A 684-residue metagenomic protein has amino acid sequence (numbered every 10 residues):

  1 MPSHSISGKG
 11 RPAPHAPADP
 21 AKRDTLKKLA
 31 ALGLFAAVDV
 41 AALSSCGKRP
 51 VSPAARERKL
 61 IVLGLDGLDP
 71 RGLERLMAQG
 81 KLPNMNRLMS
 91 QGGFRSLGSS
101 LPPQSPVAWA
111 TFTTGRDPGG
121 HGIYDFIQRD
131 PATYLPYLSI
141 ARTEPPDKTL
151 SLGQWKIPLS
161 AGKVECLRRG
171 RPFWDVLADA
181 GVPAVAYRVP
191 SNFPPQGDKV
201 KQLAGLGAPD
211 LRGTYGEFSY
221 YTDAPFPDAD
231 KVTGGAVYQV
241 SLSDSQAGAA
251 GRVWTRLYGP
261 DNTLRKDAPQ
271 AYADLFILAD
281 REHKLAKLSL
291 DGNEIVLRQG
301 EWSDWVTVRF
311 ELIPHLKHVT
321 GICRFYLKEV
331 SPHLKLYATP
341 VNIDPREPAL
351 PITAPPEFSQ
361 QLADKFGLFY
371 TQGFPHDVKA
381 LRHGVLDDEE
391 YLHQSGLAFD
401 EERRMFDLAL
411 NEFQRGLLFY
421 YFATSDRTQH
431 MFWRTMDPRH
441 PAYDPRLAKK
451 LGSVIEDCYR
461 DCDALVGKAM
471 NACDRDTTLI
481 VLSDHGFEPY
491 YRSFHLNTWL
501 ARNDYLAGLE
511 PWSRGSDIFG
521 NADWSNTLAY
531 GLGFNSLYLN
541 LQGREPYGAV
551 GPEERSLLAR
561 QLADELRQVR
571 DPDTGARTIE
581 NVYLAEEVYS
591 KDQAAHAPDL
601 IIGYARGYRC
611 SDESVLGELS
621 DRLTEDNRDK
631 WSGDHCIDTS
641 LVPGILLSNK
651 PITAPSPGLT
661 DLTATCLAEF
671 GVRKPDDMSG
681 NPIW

Functional and structural regions predicted by a protein language model:
M1-D24, K28: N-terminal secretory signal peptides
A18-L29, F35-V51: N-terminal twin-arginine translocation
A54-R58, Q79-G80, R95, P103-V107 (+3 more regions): Secreted, luminal/periplasmic, and some membrane-associated catalytic domains that remodel anionic oxygen-ester
A55-E74, R87-M89, F112, V176-L177 (+10 more regions): Beta-strand elements within well-structured catalytic alpha/beta cores of enzymes that handle phosphate/sulfate esters
L65-G72, A78-L82, Q91-G92, L97-G115: N-terminal cofactor/phosphate-binding cores enriched in small/glycine residues, especially glycine-rich loops such as
L73, L392-L418, T428, R434-V481 (+2 more regions): A long, amphipathic alpha-helix that forms part of the scaffold/cap immediately adjacent to metal-dependent active
I127-D130, T424-R434: Short, solvent-exposed beta-strand-terminating loops
E613-P651: Low-complexity, glycine/alanine/valine/leucine- and proline-rich hydrophobic stretches
